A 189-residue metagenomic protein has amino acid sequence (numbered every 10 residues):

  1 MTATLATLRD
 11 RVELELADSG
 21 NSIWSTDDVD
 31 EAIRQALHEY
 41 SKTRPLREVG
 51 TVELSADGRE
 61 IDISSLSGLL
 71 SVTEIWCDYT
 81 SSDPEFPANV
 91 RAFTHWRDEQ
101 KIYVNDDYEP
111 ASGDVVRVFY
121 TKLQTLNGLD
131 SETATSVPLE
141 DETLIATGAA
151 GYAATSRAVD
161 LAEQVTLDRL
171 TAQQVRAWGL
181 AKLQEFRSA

Functional and structural regions predicted by a protein language model:
M1-L14, D28-P45, F86-A189: Internal mixed-charge
L46-V49, V72: A common structural microfeature
G50-S64: Solvent-exposed, conformationally flexible loop/turn segments
D57-R59, S82, Q100-K101: Intrinsic-disorder/low-complexity loop/linker signature
S64-P84: Solvent-exposed beta-hairpin/edge-strand motifs
